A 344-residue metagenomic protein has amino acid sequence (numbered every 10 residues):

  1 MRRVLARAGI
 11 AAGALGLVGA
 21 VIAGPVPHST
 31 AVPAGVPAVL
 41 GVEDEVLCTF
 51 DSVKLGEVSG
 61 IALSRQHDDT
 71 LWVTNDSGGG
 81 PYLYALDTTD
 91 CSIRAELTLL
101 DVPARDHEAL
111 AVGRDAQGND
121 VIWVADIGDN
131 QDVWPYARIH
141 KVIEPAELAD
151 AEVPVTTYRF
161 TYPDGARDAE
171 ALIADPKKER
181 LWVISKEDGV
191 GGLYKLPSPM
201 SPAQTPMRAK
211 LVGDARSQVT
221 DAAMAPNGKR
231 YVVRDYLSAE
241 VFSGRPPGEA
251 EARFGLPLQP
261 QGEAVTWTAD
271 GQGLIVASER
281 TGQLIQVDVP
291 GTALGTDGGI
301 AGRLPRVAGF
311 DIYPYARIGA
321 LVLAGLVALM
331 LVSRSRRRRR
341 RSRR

Functional and structural regions predicted by a protein language model:
R2-R344: Sequence/structural signature of beta-propeller domains
